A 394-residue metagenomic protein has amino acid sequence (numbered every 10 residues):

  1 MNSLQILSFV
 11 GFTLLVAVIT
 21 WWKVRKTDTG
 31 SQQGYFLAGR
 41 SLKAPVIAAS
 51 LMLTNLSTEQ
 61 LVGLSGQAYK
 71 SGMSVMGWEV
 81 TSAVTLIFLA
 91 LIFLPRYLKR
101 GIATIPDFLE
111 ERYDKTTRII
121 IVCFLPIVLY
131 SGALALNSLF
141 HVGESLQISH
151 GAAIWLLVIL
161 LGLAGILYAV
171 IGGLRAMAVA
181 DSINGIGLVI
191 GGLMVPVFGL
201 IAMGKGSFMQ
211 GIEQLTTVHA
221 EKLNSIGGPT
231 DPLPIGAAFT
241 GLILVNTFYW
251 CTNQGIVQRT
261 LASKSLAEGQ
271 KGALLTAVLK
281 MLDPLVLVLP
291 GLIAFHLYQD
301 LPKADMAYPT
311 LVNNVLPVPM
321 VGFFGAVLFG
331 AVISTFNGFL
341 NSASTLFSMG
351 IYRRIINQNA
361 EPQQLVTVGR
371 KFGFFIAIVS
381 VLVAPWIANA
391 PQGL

Functional and structural regions predicted by a protein language model:
M1-L394: Membrane-embedded helix-loop-helix hairpins and adjacent transmembrane boundary segments in multi-pass transporters
